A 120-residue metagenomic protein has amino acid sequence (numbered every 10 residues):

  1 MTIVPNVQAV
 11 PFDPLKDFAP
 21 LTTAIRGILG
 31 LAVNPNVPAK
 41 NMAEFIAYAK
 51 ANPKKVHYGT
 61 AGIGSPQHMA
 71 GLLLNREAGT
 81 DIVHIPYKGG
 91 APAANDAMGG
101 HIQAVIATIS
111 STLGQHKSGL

Functional and structural regions predicted by a protein language model:
M1-V4, T23-I25, V105-L113: Ligand-binding clamshell of periplasmic/extracellular solute-binding protein-like
N6-P92: Hinge/capping helix and adjacent helix->loop/strand transition within the periplasmic-binding protein
L72-L73, E77, A91-H101, V105 (+1 more regions): Short helices/loops that flank or line small-molecule/ion binding pockets
